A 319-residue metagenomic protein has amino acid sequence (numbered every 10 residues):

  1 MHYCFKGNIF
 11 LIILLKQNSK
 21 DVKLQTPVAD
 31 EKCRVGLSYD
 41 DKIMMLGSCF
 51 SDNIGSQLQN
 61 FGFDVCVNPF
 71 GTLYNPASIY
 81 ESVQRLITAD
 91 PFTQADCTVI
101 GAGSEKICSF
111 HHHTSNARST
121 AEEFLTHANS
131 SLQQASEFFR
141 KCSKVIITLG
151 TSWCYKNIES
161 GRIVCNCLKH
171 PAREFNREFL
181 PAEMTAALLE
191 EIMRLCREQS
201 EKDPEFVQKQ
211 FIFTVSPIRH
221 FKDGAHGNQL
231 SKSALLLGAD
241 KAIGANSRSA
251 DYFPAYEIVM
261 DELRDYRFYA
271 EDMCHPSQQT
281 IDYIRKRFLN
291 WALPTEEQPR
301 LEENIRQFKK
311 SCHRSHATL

Functional and structural regions predicted by a protein language model:
Y3-L319: Extracellular glycan-modifying ectodomains
